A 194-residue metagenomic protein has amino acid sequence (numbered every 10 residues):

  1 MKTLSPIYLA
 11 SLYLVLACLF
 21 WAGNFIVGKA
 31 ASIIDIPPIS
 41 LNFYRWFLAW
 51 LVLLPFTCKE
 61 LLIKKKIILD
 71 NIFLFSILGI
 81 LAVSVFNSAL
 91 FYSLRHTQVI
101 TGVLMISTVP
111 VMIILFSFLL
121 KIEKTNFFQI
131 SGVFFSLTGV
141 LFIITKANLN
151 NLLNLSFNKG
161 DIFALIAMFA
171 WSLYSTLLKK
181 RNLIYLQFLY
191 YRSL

Functional and structural regions predicted by a protein language model:
M1-Y44, L153-K180: Glycine-/small-residue-enriched transmembrane alpha-helix faces in small-molecule transporters and effluxers
Y13-L14, F75-G79, F91, V103 (+2 more regions): Residue-level signature of transmembrane alpha-helical cores of multipass secondary-active transporters and flippases
L16, F43-Y44, L78, M105-I106 (+2 more regions): Hydrophobic core positions of alpha-helical segments in small-molecule transporters and transporter systems
C18, W46-W50, S107-V111, V133-S136 (+2 more regions): Residue-level recognition of pore/gate-forming positions within transmembrane alpha-helices of multi-pass
F20, N24-F25, L54-T101, M105-I106 (+1 more regions): Specific transmembrane alpha-helical segments of multi-pass solute transporters/efflux pumps, especially DMT/EamA
I34-D35, H96, I122-K124, N182-I184: Helix-loop interface residues and adjacent transmembrane-helix termini in multi-pass membrane transporters, primarily
S40-L51, N87-F127, A167: Specific alpha-helical transmembrane segments that line the substrate/conduction pathway and gating interfaces
L53, T125-A147: Hydrophobic transmembrane alpha-helices of multi-pass small-molecule transport proteins
